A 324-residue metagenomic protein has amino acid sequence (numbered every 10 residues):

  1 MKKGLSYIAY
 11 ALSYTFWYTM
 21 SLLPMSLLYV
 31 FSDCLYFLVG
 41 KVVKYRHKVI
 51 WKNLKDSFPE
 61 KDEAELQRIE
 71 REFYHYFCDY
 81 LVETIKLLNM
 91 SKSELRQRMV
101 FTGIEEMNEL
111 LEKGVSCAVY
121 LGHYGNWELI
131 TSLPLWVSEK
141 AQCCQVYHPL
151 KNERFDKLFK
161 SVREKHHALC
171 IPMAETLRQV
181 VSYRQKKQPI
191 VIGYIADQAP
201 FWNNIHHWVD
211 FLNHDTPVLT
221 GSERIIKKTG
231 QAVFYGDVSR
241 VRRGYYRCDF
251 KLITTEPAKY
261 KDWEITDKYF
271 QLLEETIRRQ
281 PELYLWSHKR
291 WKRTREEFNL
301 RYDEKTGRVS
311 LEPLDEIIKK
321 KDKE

Functional and structural regions predicted by a protein language model:
M1-L121, G125-W127, D156-V162, H167-A168 (+1 more regions): Membrane-anchoring hydrophobic helices of lipid-metabolizing enzymes
S6, G40, Y120, H148-P149 (+2 more regions): A generic secondary-structure micro-motif detector that highlights 1-2 residue hydrophobic/ambivalent hotspots embedded
L23, V42-V43, S57-P59, S138 (+3 more regions): A broad structural signal for alpha-helix termini and local helix breaks/kinks
V42, R98-M99, K151, P172 (+2 more regions): Residues that cap or flank secondary-structure elements
R68-R71, K140, S161, K165 (+1 more regions): Non-catalytic C-terminal accessory region of glycerolipid acyltransferases and related lyso-lipid remodeling enzymes
M107-N108, T131-L135, D156-K160, V181 (+2 more regions): Short amphipathic alpha-helical segments and helix-helix/interface helices
K113-A174, F201-D210: Catalytic core of membrane glycerolipid acyltransferases/transacylases, capturing the structured, soluble-facing
